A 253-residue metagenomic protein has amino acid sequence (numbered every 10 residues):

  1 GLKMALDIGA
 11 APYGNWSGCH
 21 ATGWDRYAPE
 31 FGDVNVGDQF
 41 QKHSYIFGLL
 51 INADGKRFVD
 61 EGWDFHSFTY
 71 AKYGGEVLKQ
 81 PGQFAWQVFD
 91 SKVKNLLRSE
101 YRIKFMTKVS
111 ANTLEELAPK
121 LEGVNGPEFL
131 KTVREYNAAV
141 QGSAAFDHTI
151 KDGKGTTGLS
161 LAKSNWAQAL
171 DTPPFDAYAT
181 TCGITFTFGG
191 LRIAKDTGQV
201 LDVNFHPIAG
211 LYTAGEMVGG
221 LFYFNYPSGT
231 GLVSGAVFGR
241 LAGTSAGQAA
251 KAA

Functional and structural regions predicted by a protein language model:
G1-K3, V218-A253: A conserved FAD-binding loop/helix module that cradles the flavin
L6-Y226: Mobile, glycine/GP-rich and aromatic-enriched active-site lid/loop segments adjacent to catalytic centers
